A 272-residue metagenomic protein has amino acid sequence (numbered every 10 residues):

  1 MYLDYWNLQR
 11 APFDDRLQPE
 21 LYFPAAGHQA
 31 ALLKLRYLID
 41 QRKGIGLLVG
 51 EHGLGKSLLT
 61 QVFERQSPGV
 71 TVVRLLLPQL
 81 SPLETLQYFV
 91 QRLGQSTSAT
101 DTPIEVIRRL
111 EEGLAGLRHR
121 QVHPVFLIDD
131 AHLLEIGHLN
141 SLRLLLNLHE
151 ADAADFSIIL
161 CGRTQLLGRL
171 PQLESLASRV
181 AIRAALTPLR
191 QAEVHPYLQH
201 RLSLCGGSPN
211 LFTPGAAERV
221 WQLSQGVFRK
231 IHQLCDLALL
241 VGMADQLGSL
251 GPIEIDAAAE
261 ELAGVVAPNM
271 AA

Functional and structural regions predicted by a protein language model:
M1-K43, P268-A272: A short, basic N-terminal segment
L8-F13, G69-V72, L80-D101: Conserved NTP-binding/hydrolysis module of P-loop NTPases
Q41-V62: Walker A/P-loop nucleotide-binding motif
L54, Q79-L80: ATP-binding Walker
Q61-R65, T164-A181: Short regulatory helix/loop adjacent to the ATP-binding pocket of P-loop NTPases
S81-T85, S96-S141, E150-A154, G168 (+5 more regions): Mid-core helix/loop region of P-loop NTP-binding domains shared across ATPases and GTPases
S81-V90, D155, Q172-S203: Conserved AAA+ ATPase core "coupling" helix
A99, G168, S175, S203-A272: C-terminal alpha-helical "lid" subdomain
